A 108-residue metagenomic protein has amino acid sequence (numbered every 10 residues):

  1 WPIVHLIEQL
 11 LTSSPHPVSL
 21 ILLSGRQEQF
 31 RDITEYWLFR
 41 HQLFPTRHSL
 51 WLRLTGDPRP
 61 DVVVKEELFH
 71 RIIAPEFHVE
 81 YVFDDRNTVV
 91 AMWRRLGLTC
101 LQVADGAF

Functional and structural regions predicted by a protein language model:
W1-I21, E28-E35, V63: Short, acidic loop-to-helix structural element flanking the phosphoryl-transfer center in phosphate-processing enzymes
H5-Q9, W37, V89-L96: A short acidic, amphipathic alpha-helical/loop segment
P15-V18, L43, L98: Short phosphate-binding/catalytic loops that engage adenosine nucleotides
S19-I21, W51, Y81: A structural signal for isolated positions on well-ordered beta-strands in alpha/beta enzyme cores
R26-Q27, R86: Helix N-cap/beta->alpha junction signal
E28-V79: Substrate-recognition "cap/lid" segment bordering the active-site pocket of phosphatases
F69, F77-F108: Acidic, Mg2+-coordinating phosphoryl-transfer loop and its flanking beta/alpha structural elements, shared across
